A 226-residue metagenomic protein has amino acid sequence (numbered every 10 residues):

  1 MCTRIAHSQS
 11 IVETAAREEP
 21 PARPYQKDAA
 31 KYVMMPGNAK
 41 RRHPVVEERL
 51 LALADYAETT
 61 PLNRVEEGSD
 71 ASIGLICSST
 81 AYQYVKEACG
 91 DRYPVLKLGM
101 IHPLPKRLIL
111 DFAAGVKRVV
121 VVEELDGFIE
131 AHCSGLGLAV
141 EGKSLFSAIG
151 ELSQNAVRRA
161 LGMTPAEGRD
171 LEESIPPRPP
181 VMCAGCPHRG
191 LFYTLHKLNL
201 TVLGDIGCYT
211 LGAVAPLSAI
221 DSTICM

Functional and structural regions predicted by a protein language model:
M1-M182, P187-L191, H196-L200: Flexible, low-complexity linker and terminal segments
F192, T201-M226: Thiamine diphosphate
